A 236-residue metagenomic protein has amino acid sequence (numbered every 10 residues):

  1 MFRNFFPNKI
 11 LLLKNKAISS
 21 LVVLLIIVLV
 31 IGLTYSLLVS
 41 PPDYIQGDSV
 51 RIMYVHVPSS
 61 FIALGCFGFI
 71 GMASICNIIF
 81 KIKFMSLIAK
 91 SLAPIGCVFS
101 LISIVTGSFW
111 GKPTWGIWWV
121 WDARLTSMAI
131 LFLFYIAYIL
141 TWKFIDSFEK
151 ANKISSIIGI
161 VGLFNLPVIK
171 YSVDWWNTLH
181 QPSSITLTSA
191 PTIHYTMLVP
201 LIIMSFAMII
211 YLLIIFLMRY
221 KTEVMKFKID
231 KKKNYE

Functional and structural regions predicted by a protein language model:
M1-E236: Polytopic transmembrane helical bundles with strong interfacial aromatic enrichment
